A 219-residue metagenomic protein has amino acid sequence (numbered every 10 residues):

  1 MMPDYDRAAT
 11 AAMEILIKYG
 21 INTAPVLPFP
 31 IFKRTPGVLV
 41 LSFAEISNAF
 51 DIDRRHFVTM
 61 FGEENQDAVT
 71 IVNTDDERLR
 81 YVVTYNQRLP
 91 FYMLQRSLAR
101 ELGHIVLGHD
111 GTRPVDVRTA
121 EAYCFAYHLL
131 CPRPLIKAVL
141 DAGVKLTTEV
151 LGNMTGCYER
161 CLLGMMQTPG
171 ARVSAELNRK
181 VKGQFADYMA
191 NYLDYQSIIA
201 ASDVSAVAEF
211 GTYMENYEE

Functional and structural regions predicted by a protein language model:
M1-E219: Active-site hotspot residues in diverse enzymes, especially metal/ion-binding acidic/histidine motifs
